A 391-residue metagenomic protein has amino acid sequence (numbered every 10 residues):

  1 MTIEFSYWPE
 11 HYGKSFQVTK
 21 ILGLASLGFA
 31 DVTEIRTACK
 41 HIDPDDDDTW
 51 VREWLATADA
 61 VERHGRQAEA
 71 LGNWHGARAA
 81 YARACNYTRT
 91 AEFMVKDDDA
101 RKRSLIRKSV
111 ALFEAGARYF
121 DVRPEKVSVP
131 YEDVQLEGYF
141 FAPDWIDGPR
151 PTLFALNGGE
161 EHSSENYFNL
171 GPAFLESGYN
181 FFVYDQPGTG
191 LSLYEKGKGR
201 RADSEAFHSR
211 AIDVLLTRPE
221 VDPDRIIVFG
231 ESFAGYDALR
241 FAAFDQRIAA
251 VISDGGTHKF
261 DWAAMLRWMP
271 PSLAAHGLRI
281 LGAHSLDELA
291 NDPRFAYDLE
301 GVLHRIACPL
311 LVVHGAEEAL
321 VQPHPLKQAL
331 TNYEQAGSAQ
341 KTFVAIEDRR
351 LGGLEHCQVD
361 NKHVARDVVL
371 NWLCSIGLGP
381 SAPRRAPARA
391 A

Functional and structural regions predicted by a protein language model:
R52-W54, A58-V61, R103-D147: N-terminal cap/lid segment of alpha/beta-hydrolase-fold proteins
P149-G158: Short beta-strand element of the alpha/beta-hydrolase
G159-P172: The serine-hydrolase catalytic nucleophile loop
K198-E220, R240, A365: Alpha/beta-hydrolase active-site loop
E220-S232: Alpha/beta-hydrolase fold nucleophile elbow
R240-N291, C308, E317, Q322-P323: Hydrolase active-site cap/lid region
L286-R350, D367: Serine-hydrolase catalytic core
Q358-A391: Catalytic active-site module of serine/aspartate enzymes centered on a nucleophile-bearing elbow/loop
